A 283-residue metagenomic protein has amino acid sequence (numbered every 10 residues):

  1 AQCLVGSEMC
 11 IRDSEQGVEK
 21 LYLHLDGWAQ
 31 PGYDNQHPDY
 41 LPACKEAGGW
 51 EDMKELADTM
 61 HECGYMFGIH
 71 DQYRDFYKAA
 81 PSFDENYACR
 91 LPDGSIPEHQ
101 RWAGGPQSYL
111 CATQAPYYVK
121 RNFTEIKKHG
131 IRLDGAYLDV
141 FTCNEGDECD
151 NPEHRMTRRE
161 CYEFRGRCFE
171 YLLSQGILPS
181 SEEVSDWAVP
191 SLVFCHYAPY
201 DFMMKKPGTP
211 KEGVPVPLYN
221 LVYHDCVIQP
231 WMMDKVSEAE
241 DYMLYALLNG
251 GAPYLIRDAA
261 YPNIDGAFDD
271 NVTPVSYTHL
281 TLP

Functional and structural regions predicted by a protein language model:
A1, Q16, K20, P274-L280: Ser/Thr/Asn(+Pro)-rich, low-complexity disordered segments
A1-I11, H279-L282: Single conserved hydrophobic/aromatic residue that forms the stacking wall/gate of nucleotide- or nucleobase-binding
Q2, G49-D52, F164, E238: Residue-level preference for nonpolar/small residues embedded in alpha-helices
E8, R12-E15, K54-E62, T124 (+4 more regions): A broad, structural surface signal
R12-D58, C63-Y118, I131-G135, T142-E153: Aromatic-lined carbohydrate-binding/catalytic grooves of carbohydrate-active enzymes
A80, A88-A103, L110-D134, T142-P283: Active-site-proximal substrate-binding groove within the catalytic cores of carbohydrate-active enzymes
